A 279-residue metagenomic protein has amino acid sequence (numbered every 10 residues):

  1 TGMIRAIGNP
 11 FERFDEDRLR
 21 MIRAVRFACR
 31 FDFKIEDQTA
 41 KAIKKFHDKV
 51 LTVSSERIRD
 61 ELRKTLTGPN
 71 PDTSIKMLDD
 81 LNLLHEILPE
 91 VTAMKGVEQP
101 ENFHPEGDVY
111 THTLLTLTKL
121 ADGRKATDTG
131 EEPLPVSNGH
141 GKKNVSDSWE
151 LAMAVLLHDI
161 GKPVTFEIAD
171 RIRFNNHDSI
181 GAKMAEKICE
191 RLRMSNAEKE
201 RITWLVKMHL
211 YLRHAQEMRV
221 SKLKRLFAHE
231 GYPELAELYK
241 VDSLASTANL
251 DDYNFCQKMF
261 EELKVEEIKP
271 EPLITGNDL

Functional and structural regions predicted by a protein language model:
T1-A6, R26, S148, K187 (+2 more regions): Charged substrate- and nucleic-acid-binding regions of tRNA-handling and nucleotidyl-transfer enzymes, centered on
T1-D128, N138-L156, I160-N176, I180-M194 (+1 more regions): Glycine- and charge-enriched loop/helix tracts that form the active or gating conduit in phosphate/cation-handling
E36, S54, Q216-R219, T275: A diffuse structural propensity rather than consistent per-protein peaks
S74, A185, E234, T275-D278: Residues within well-ordered alpha-helices
V97-P105, G141, M194-T247, V265: Histidine/acidic-rich helix-loop-helix segments that form or flank divalent-metal centers in metalloenzyme catalytic
D147, L151, I202, E234-E237 (+1 more regions): A generic structural signal for well-ordered coil/turn residues at beta-strand boundaries that shape enzyme active-site
